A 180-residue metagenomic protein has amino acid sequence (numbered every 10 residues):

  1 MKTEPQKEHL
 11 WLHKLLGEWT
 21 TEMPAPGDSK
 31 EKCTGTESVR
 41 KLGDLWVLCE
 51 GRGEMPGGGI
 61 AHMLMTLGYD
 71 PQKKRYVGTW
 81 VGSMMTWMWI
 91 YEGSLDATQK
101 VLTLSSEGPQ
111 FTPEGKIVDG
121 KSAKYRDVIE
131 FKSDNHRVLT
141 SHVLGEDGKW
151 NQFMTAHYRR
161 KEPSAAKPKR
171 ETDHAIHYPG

Functional and structural regions predicted by a protein language model:
M1-G180: Hydrophobic small-molecule pocket/channel-lining residues, especially in calycin-type beta-barrels
